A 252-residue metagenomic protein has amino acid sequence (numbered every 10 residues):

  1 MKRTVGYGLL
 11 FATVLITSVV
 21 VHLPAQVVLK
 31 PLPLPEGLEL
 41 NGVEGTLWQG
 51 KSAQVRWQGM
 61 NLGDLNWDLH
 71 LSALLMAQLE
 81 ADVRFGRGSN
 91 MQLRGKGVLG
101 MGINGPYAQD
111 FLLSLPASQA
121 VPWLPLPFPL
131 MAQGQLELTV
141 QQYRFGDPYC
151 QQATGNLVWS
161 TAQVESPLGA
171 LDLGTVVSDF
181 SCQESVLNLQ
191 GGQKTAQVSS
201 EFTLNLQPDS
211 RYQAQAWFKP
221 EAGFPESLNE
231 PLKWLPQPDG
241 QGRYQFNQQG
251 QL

Functional and structural regions predicted by a protein language model:
K2-G8, V19, P31-L34, L171-L252: Extended terminal
L15-N41: Aromatic-capped interface at the extracytoplasmic side of an N-terminal signal-anchor transmembrane helix
L38-P129: N-terminal beta-strand/beta-hairpin edge segment
V55, D68-H70, Q141, S160 (+2 more regions): Solvent-exposed residues in well-ordered beta-strands and their adjoining turns, especially edge/terminal strands
G59-W67, R87-K96, W123-Q141, G169-V177 (+2 more regions): Amphipathic hydrophobic-ligand
A81, A153-G155, A214: Transmembrane beta-strands of outer-membrane beta-barrel proteins
L93-L173: Non-cytosolic head/periplasmic domains of membrane-anchored proteins
